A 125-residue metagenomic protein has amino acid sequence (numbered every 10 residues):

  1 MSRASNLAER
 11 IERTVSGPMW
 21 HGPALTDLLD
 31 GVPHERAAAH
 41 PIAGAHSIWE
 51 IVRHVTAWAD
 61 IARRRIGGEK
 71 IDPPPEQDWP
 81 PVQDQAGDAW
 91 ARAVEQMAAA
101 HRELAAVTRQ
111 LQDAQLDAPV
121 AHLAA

Functional and structural regions predicted by a protein language model:
M1-T14, A57-H122: Short, helix-capping/interhelical loops that line the mouth of catalytic, cofactor-, or ligand-binding pockets
P23-D30, H34: Low-complexity, Ser/Thr/Pro/Gly-enriched N-terminal "stalk/linker" regions
H54, A125: Histidine-centered divalent metal-coordination motifs
